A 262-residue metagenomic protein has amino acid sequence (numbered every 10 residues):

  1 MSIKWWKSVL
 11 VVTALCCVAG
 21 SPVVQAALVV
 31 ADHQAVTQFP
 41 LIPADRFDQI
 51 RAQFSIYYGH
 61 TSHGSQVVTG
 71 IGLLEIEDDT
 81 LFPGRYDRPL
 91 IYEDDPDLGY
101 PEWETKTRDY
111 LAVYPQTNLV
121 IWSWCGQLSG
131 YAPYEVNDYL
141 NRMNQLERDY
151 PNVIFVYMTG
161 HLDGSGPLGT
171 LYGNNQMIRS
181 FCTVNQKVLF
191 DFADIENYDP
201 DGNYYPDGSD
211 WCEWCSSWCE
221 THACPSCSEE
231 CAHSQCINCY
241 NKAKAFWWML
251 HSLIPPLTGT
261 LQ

Functional and structural regions predicted by a protein language model:
M1-L10: Bacterial N-terminal signal peptides that target proteins for export
V9-A19: Bacterial N-terminal signal peptides
V30-T117, A245, H251-L253: N-terminal carbohydrate-binding/catalytic regions of secreted carbohydrate-active enzymes
A52-S55, P115-V120, R148-V156, N185-L189: Loop/turn elements at helix/coil->beta-strand transitions in domains of secreted/extracellular proteins
G59-S62, R85-Y86, I91-D95, W122-Q127 (+3 more regions): Active-site-proximal beta-strand/loop segments in catalytic clefts of secreted hydrolases
W103-N137, D163: Oxyanion-hole/transition-state-stabilizing segment in secreted/luminal serine hydrolases and related acyltransferases
L162-D201: Substrate-gating cap/lid alpha-helix
D210-Q262: Histidine-centered active-site loop/cap adjacent to the catalytic His in serine esterases/O-acetyl transfer systems
